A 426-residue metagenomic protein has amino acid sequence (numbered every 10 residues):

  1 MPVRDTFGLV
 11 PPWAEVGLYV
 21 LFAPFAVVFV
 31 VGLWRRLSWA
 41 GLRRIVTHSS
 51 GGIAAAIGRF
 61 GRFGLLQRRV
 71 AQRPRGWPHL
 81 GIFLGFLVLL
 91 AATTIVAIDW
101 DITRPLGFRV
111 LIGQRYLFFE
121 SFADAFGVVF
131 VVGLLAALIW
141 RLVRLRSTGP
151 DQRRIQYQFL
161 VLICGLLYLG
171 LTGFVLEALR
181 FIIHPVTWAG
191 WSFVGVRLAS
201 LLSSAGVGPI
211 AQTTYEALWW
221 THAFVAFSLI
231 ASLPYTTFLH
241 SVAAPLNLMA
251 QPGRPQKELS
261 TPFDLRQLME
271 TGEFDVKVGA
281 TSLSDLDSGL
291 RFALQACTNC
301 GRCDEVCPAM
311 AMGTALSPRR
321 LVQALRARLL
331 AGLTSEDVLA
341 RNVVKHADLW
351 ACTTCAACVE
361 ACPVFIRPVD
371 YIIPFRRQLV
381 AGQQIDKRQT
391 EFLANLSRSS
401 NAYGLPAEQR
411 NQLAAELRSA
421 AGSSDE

Functional and structural regions predicted by a protein language model:
M1-A280, Q323: Membrane-embedded alpha-helical bundles of multi-pass integral membrane proteins
G17, G32-L33, P74-L80, L87 (+7 more regions): Peripheral terminal and linker regions in Fe-S/redox and tRNA-modifying enzymes
L37-G41, F224-V225, C300-D304, C352-A356: Short acidic (Asp/Glu) and glycine-rich catalytic loops that position anionic groups and cofactors
Q67-A71, A309, A381: General structural signal for alpha-helix termini and helix-helix connectors
R68, P245-L248, R328, L379 (+1 more regions): Alpha-helix boundary/capping residues
R153-Y157, V161, I210-W220, L286-T298 (+1 more regions): Flexible gly/pro/ser-rich segments immediately N-terminal to CXXCH heme-c attachment motifs in exported/periplasmic
L202-S203, C297, L333: Active-site-adjacent bridging/hinge elements
L265-L294, R302-D304, M310-L405: Ferredoxin-type iron-sulfur electron-transfer modules in oxidoreductases and energy-metabolism complexes
